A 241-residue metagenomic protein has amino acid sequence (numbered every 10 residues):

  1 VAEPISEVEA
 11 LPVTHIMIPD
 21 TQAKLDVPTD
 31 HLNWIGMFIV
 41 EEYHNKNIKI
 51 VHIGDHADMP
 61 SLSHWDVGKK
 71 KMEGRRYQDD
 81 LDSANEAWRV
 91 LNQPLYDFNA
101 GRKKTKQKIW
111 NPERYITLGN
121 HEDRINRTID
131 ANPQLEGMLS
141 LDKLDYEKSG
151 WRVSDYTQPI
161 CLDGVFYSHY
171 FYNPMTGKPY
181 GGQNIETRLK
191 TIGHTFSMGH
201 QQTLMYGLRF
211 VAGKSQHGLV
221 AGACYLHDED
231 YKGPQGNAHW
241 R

Functional and structural regions predicted by a protein language model:
V1-R89, R102: N-terminal active-site segment of His-dependent metallophosphoesterases
V13-H15, I48-K49, E113, V165 (+1 more regions): Structural motif
D20, D55, G119, G199-H200: Active-site glycine-centered loops adjacent to acidic/histidine catalytic or metal-binding residues that shape
A23, D58, E122, Y172 (+1 more regions): Short, glycine/acidic-enriched loop or turn micro-motifs at the edges of active sites
D26-T29, P60-W65, I125-D130, K178-P179 (+1 more regions): A short acidic (Asp/Glu
I50, R114-I116, G218: Hydrophobic/aromatic residues located in beta-strands of well-ordered beta-sheets within soluble catalytic
H52, L162-R241: Conserved beta-sheet core of the metallophosphoesterase superfamily
L62-Y156: Active-site neighborhood of divalent metal-dependent phosphoester bond hydrolases
